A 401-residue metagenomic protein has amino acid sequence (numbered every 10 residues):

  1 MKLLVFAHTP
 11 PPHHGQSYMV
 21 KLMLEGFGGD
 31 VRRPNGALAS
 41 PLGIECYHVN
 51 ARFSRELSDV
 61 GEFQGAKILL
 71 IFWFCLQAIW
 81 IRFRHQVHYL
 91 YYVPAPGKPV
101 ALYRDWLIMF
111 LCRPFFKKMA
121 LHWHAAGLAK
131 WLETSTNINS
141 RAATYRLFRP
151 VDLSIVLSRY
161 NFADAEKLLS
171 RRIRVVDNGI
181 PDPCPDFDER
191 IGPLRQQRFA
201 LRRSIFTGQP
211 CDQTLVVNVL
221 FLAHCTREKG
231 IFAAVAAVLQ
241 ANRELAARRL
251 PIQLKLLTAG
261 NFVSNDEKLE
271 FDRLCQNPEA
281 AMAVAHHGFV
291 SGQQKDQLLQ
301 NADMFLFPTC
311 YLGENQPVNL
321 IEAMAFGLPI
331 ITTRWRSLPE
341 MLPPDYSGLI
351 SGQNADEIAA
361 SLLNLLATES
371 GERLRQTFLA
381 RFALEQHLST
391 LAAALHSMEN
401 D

Functional and structural regions predicted by a protein language model:
L4-V5, R190-K229, V235-Q240, L257-G260: Conserved donor-binding/catalytic core segment of Leloir-type glycosyltransferases
S17-L22, T226-R243, D266-L269: A conserved mid-protein helix/loop that constitutes part of the nucleotide-sugar donor-binding site
A142-T207: Donor nucleotide-sugar binding/catalytic pocket of nucleotide-sugar-dependent glycosyltransferases
G260, K268-Q293: Nucleotide-activated donor-binding/catalytic signature segment of Leloir-type glycosyltransferases, i.e., the conserved
Q300-E314, L328: Acidic donor-binding loop of glycosyltransferase active sites
A325, P329-T332: Short hydrophobic beta-strand element within catalytic cores of glycosyltransferases and related nucleotide-activated
P344-A355, L363-E369: Conserved acidic donor-binding segment of nucleotide-sugar-dependent glycosyltransferases
A367-E399: A charged, aromatic-enriched C-terminal amphipathic alpha-helix characteristic of glycosyltransferases across folds
